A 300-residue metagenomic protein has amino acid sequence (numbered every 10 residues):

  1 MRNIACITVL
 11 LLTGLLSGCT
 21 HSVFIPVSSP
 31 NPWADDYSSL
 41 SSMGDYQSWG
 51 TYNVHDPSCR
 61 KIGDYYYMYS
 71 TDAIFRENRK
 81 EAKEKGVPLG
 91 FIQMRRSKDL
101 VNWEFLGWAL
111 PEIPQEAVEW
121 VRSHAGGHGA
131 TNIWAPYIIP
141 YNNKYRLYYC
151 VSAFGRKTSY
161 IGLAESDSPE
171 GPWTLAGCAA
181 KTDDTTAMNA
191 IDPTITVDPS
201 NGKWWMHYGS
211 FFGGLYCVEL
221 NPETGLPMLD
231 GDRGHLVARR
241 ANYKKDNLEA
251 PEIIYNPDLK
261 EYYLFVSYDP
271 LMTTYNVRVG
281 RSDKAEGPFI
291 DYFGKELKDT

Functional and structural regions predicted by a protein language model:
M1-A5: Positively charged n-region of N-terminal signal peptides that target proteins for export
I7-S17: Bacterial N-terminal signal peptides
C19-T300: Carbohydrate-active catalytic/glycan-binding domains of CAZyme proteins, especially the secreted or lumenal ectodomains
